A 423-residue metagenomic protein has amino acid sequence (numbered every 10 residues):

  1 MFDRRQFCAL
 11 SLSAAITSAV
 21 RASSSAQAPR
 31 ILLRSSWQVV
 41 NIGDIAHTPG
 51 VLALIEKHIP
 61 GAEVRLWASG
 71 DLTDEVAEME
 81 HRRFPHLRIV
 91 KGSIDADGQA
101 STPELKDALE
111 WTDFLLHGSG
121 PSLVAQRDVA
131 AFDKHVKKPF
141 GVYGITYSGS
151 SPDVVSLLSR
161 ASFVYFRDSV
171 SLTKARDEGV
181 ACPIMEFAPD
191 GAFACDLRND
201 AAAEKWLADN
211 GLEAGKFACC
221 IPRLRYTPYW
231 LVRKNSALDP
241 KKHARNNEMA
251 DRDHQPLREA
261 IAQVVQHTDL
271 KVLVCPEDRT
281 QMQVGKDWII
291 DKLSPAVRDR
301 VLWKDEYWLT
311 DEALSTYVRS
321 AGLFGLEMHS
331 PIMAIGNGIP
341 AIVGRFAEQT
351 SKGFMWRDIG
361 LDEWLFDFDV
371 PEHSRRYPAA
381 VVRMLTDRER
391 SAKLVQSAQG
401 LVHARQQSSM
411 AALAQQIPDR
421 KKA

Functional and structural regions predicted by a protein language model:
F2, L12, I16, S23-A423: Active-site anion-handling motifs in enzyme catalytic cores
R5: Residues within the helices of the helix-turn-helix
